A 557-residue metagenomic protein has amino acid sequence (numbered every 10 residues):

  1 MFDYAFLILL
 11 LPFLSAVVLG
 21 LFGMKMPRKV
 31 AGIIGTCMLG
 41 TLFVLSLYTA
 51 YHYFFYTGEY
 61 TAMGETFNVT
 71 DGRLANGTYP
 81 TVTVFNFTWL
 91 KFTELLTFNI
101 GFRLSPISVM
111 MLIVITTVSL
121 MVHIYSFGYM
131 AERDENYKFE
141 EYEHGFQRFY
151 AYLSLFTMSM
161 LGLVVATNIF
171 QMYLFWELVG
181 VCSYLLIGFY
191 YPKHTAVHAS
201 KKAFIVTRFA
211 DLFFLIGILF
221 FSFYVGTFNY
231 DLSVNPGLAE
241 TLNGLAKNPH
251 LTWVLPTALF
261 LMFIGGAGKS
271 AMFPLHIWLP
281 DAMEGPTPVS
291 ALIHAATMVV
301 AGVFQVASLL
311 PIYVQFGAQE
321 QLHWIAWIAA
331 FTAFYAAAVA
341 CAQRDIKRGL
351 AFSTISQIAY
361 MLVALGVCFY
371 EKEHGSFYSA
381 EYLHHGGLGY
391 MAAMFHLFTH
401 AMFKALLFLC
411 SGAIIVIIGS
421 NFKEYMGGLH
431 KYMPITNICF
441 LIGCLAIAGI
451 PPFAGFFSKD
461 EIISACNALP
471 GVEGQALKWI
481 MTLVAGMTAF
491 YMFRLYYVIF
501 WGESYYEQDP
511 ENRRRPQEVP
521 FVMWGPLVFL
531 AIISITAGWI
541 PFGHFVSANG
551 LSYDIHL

Functional and structural regions predicted by a protein language model:
M1-F545: ...captures the hydrophobic TM-helix bundle architecture rather than a specific catalytic motif, and can also fire on
W539-L557: Polyanionic (Asp/Glu-rich) segments that form extended negatively charged tracts
